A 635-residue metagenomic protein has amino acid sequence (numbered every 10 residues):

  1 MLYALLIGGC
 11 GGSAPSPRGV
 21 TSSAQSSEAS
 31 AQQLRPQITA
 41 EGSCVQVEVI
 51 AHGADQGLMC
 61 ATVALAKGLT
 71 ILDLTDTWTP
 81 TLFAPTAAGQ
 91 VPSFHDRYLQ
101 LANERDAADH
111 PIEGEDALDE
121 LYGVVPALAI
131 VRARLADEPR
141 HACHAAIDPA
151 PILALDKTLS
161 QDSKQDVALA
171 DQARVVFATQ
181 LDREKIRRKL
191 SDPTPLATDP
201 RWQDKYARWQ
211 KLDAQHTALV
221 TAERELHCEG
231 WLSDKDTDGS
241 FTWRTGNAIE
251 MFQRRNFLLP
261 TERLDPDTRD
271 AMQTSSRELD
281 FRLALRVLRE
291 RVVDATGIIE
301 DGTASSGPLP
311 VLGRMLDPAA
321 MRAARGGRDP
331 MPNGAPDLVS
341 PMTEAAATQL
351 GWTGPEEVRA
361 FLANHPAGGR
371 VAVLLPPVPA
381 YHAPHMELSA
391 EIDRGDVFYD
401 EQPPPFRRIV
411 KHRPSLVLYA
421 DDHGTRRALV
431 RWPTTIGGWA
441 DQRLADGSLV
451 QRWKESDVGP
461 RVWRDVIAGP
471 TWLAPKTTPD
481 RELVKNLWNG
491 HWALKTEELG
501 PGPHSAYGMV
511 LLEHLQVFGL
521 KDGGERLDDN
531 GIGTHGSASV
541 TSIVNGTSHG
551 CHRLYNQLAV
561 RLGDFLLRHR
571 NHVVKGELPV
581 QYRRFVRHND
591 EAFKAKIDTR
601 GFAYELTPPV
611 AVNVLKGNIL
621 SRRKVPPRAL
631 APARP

Functional and structural regions predicted by a protein language model:
M1-G9: Bacterial N-terminal signal peptides
C10-P635: N-terminal pre-domains immediately preceding structured catalytic cores
